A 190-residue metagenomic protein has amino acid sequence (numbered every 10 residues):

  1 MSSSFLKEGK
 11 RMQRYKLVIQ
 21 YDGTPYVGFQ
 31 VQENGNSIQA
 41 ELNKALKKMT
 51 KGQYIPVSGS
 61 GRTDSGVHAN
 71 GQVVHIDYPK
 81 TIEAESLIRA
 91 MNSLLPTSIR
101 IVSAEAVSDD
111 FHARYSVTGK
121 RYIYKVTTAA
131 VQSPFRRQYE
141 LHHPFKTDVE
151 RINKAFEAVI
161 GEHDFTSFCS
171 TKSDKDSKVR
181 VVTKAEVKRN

Functional and structural regions predicted by a protein language model:
S2-S4: Serine residues within intrinsically disordered or low-complexity segments
K7-N190: Structured-RNA-binding interfaces characteristic of tRNA pseudouridine synthases
